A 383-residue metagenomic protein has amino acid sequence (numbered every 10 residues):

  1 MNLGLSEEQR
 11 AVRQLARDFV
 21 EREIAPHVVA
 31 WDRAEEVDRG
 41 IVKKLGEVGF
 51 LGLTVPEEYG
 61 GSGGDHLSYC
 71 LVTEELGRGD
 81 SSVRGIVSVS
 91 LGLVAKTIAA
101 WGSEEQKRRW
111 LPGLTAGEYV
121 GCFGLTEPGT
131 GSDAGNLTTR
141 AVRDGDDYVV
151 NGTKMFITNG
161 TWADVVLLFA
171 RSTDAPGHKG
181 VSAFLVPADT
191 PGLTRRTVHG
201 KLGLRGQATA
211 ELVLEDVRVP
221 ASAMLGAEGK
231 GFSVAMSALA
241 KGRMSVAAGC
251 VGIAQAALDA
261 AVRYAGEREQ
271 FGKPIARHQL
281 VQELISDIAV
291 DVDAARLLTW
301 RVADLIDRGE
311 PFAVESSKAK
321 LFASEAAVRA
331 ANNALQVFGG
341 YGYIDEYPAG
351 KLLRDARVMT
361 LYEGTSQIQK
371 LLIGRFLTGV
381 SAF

Functional and structural regions predicted by a protein language model:
M1-G79, V83, V89, W101-Q106 (+6 more regions): Alpha-helical interface subdomain recognition
G49, T73-G77, A170, V186-P191 (+1 more regions): Short Ser/Thr-interspersed hydrophobic loop/turn segments at strand-loop and sheet-helix junctions that line or gate
G64-D65, D133-G135, N159-A163, G177-G180 (+2 more regions): Short glycine/proline-enriched turns and hinge-like loops at secondary-structure junctions
V87, L114, G129-S132, F156-N159 (+2 more regions): Short Gly/Pro-enriched turn/cap motifs at secondary-structure boundaries
G117-L125: A short, Trp-centered hydrophobic/proline-enriched beta-strand micro-motif
N136, D189-R218: Flexible, small-/acidic-enriched active-site or ligand-binding loops
D146-D147, N151-R195: A short core secondary-structure module
E215-V234: Long, acidic (Asp/Glu-rich), low-complexity accessory segments flanking structured domains
